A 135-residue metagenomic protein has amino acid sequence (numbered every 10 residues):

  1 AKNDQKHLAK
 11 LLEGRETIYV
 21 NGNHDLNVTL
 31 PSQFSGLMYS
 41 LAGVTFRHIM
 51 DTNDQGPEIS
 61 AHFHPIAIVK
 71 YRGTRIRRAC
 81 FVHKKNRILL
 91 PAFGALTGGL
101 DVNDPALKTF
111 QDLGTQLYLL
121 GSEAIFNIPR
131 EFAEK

Functional and structural regions predicted by a protein language model:
A1-K135: Extended recognition/assembly regions associated with phosphoester-bond processing machinery
